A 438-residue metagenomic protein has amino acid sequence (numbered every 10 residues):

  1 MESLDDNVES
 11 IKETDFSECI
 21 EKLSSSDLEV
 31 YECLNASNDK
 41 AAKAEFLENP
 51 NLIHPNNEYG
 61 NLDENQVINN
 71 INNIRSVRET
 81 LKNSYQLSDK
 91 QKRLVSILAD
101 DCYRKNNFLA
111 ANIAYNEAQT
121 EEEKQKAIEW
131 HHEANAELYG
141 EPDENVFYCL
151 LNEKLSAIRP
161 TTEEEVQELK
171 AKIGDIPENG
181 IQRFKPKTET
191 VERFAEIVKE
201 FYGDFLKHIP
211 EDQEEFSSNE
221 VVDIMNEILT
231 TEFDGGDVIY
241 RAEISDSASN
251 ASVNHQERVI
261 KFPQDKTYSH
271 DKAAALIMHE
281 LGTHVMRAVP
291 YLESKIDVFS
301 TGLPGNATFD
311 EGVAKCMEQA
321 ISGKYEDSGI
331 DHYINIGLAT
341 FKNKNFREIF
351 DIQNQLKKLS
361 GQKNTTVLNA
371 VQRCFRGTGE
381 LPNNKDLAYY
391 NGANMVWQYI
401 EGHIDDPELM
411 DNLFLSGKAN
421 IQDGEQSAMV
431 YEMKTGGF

Functional and structural regions predicted by a protein language model:
M1-A157: N-terminal helix-rich structural modules
Q66-I74, D271, M286-E311: Post-HEXXH active-site segment of zinc metalloproteases
K92-Y268: Contiguous, non-catalytic segments that form substrate-binding/exosite surfaces or channel walls
I113-A114, T230-F233, G282, M286 (+4 more regions): Hydrophobic/aromatic-lined pockets within catalytic cores
Q119-E123, S294-I296, G329-I330, P407-D411: Short, glycine/acidic-rich hinge or "gate" loops at secondary-structure transitions that mediate conformational
H270-M286: Short alpha-helix carrying the canonical HExxH Zn2+-binding catalytic motif
S300-F341, G392: Post-HExxH zinc-binding segment in Zn-dependent metallohydrolases
S328-F438: Conserved alpha-helical "signature site" that marks functionally important helical segments or helix/loop junctions
